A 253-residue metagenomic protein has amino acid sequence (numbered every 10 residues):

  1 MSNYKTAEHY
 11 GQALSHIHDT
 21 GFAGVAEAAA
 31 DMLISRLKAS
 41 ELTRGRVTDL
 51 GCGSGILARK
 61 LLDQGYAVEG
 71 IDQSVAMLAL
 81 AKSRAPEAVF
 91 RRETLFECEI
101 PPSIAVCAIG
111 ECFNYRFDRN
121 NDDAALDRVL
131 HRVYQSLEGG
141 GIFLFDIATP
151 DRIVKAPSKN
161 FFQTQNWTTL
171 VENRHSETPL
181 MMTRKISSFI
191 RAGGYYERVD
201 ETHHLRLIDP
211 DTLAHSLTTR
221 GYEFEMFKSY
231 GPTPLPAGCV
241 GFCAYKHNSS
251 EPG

Functional and structural regions predicted by a protein language model:
M1-L42: Conserved class I S-adenosyl-L-methionine
I34, R59-L62, L130-Y134: A structural alpha-helix within SAM-dependent methyltransferase catalytic domains
T48, G55-E97: Class I SAM-dependent methyltransferase SAM/SAH-binding core
C98-V106: A short acidic, Gly/Pro-enriched loop at the edge of an enzyme's catalytic core that lines a small-molecule cofactor
A108-E111: A short beta-strand submotif of the Rossmann-like class I SAM-dependent methyltransferase core that lines
A124-G139: A short glycine-rich, Lys/Arg-flanked "PGG" loop and its adjoining helix->strand segment in the class I
L144-A214: SAM-dependent methyltransferase
P210-G253: C-terminal lobe and adjacent flexible extensions of AdoMet/dcAdoMet transferase-like proteins
